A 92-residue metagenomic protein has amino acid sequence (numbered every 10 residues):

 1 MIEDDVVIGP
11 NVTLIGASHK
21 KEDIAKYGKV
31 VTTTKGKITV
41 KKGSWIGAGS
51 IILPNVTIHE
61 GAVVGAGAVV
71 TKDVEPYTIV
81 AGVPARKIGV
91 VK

Functional and structural regions predicted by a protein language model:
M1-V56, V83-P84, V91-K92: Flexible, glycine/small-residue-enriched loop-and-beta-strand segment within the central core of proteins
V56, G67-A68, V74, T78 (+1 more regions): Short beta-to-alpha loop/turn elements within the nucleotide-binding domains of ABC transporters
H59-E60: Short coil-to-helix segment of the ABC ATPase nucleotide-binding domain corresponding to the Q-loop/switch region
K72, G89: Short helix N-cap motif at coil->helix boundaries in the Bergerat
